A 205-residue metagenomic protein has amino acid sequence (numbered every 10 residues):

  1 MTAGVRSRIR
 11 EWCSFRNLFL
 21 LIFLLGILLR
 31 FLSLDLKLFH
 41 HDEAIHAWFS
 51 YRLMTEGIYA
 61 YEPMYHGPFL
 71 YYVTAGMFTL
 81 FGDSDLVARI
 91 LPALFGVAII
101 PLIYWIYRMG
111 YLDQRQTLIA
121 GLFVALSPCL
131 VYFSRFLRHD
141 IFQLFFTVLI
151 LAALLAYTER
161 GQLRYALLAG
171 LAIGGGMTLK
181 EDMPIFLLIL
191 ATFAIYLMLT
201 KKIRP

Functional and structural regions predicted by a protein language model:
I9, C13-I22, I103-L126, R164: Transmembrane-helix signature of polytopic, membrane-embedded enzymes that assemble or transfer cell-envelope glycans
F23-G26, A120-A125, I173, M177 (+1 more regions): Short helix- or helix-capping micro-motifs that position conserved polar/aromatic residues at function-defining sites
L36-W48, A60-V73, D83-L86: Extracytoplasmic catalytic/substrate-binding loops of multi-pass membrane glycan-assembly enzymes
H40-H41, P92, C129, R135-F142 (+1 more regions): Short acidic/glycine- and proline-prone juxtamembrane loop motifs at membrane-interface regions of multi-pass membrane
P68-Y72, G82-P101, F133, L137: Loop-to-helix entry region of an early transmembrane alpha helix in multi-pass inner-membrane enzymes
I90-L112, L149, A153: Transmembrane-helix motifs of polytopic, lipid-linked glycan transferases
M109-Y111, I150-A166, I195-K202: Membrane-interface transmembrane helices that cradle and orient dolichyl/undecaprenyl
A153, Y165-K180: Membrane-interface alpha helices of multi-pass inner-membrane proteins
